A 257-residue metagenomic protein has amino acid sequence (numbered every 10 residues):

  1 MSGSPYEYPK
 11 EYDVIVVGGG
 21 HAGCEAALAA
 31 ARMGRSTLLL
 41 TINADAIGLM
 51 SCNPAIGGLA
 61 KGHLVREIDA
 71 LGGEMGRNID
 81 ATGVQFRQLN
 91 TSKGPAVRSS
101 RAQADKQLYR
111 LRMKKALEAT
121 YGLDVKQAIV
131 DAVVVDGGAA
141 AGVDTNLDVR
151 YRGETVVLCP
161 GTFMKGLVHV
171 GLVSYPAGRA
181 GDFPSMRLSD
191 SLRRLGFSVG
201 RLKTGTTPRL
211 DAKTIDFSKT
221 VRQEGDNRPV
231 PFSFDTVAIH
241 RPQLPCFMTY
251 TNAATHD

Functional and structural regions predicted by a protein language model:
S2-G3: Extended, non-globular alpha-helical segments
Y6, E11, L28-A132, C159-R179 (+3 more regions): Conserved N-terminal/central alpha/beta ligand/cofactor-binding core
Y8-A22: Beta1/beta-strand and adjacent pyrophosphate-binding region of the FAD-binding site in flavoprotein oxidoreductases
P9-Y12, N146-T155: Core beta-strand elements of the Rossmann-like FAD/NAD(P) dinucleotide-binding domain in flavoenzyme oxidoreductases
V16, A26-A30, A140: Conserved phosphate-binding elements of NTP-dependent enzyme cores
V17, L158-C159: Redox-cofactor binding/interface segments in oxidoreductases and associated redox assembly factors
V134-R150: Conserved beta-strand-loop-beta-strand element in the redox core of flavoprotein oxidoreductases
